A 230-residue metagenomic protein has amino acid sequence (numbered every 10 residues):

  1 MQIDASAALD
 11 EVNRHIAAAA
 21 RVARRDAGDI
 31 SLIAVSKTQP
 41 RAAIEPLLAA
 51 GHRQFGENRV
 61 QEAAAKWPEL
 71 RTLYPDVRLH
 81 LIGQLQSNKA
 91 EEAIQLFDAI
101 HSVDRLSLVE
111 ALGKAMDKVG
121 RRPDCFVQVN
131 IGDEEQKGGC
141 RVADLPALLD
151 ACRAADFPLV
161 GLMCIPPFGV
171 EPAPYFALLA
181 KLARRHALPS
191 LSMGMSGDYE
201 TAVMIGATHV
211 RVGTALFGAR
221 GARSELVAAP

Functional and structural regions predicted by a protein language model:
M1-S190, M195-G197, V203-I205, F217-R220: Conserved alpha/beta-domain cores
V212, F217-P230: Conserved catalytic-core subdomain
